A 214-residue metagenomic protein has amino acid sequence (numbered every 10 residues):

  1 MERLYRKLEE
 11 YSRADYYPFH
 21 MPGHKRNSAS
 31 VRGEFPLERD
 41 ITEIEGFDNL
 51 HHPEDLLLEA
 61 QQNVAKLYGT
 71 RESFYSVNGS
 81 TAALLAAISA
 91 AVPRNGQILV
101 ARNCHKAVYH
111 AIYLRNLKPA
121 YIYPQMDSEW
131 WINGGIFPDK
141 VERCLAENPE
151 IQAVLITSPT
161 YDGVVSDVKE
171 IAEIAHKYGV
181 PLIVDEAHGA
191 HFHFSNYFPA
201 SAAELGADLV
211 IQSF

Functional and structural regions predicted by a protein language model:
M1-D55: N-terminal "arm"/small-domain region of PLP-dependent enzymes with the aminotransferase-like
L4-Y11, V31-G33, L67-T70, S80-F214: Conserved PLP-enzyme active-site core in the AAT-like
P22-H24, S76-G79, A101: Acidic/polar N-terminal loop/beta-strand segments that form early-domain functional surfaces
P36-A82: Conserved N-terminal alpha-helix of the aminotransferase class I/II PLP-enzyme fold
